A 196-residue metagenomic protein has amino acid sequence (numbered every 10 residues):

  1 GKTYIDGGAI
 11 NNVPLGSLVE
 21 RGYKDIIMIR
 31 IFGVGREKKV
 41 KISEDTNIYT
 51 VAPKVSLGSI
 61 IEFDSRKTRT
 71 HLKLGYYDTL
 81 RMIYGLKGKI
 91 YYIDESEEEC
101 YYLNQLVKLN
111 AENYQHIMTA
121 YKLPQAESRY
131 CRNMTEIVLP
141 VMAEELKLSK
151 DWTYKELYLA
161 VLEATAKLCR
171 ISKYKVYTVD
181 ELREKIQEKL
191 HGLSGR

Functional and structural regions predicted by a protein language model:
G1-R196: Patatin-like phospholipase
